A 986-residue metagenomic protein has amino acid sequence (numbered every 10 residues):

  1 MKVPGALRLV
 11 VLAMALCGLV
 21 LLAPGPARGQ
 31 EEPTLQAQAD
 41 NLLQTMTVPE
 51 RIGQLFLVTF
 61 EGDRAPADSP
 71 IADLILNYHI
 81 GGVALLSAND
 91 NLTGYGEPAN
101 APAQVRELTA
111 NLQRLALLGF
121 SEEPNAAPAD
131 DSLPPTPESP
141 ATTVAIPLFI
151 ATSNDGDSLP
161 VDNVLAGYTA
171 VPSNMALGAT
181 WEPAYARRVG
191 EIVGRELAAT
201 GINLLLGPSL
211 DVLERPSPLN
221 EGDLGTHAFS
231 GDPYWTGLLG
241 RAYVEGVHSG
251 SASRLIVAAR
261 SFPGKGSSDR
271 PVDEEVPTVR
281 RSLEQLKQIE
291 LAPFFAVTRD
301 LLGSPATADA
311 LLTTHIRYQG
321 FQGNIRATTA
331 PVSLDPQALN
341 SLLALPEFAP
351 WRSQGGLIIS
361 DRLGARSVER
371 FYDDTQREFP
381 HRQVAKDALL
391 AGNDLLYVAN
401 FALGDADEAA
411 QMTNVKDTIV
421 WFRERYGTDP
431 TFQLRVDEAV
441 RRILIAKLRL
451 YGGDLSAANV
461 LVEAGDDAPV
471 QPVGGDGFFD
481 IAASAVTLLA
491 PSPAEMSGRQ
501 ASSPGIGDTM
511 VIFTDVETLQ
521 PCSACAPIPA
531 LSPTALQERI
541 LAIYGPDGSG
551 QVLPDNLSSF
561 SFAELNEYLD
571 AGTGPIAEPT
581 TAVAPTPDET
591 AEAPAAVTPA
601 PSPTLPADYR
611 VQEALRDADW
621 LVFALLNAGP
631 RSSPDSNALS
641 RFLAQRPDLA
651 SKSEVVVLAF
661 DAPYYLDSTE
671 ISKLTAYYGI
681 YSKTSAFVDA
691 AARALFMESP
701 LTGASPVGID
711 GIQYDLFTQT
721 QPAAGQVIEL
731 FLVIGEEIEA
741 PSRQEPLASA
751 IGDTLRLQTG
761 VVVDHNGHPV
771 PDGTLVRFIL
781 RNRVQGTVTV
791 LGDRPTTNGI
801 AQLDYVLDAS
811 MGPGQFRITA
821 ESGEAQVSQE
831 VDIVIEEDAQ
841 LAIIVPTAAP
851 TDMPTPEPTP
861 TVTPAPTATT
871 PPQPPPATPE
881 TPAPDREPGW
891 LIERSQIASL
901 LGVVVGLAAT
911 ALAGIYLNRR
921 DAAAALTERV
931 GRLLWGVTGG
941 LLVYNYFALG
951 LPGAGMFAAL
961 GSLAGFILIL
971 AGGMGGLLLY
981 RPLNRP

Functional and structural regions predicted by a protein language model:
V10-L21: Bacterial N-terminal signal peptides
Q30-A170, A198, L488-P491, T604 (+1 more regions): N-terminal hydrophobic targeting/anchoring segments and the immediately downstream early-domain regions of hydrolases
Q30-A72, L76-H79, S353, Y372-R781 (+6 more regions): Preference for extracellular/luminal or secreted protein segments
T47, A67, A101-E107, N111 (+3 more regions): Second-shell residues forming the walls of enzyme active-site clefts
G53-F60, G81-L85, L148-G156, L204-P208 (+5 more regions): Hydrophobic faces of well-ordered beta-strands that scaffold small-molecule active sites in alpha/beta enzyme cores
L76-P102, L206, V297-V332, N400 (+2 more regions): Short acidic, glycine-rich surface-loop motifs adjacent to enzyme active sites
E138-I289, F295, R299-A306, T313-Q319 (+1 more regions): Surface-exposed loop and adjacent secondary-structure segments within mature catalytic domains
I779-T787, G823: Change "in extracellular beta-sheet-rich domains … of secreted and cell-surface proteins" to "in beta-sheet-rich domains
